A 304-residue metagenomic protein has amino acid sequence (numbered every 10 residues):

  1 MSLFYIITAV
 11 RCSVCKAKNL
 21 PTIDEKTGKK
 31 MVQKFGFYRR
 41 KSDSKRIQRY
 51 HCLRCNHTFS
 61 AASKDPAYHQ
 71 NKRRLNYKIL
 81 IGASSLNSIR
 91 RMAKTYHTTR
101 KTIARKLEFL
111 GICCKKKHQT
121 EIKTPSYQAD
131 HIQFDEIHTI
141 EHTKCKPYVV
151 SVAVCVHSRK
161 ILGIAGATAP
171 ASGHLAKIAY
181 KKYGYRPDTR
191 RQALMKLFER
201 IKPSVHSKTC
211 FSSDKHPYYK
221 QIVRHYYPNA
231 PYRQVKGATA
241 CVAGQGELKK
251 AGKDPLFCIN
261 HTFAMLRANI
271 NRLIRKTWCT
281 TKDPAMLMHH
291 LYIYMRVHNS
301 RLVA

Functional and structural regions predicted by a protein language model:
M1-A304: Residue-level recognition of single "structural anchor" positions that define or cap local secondary structure
